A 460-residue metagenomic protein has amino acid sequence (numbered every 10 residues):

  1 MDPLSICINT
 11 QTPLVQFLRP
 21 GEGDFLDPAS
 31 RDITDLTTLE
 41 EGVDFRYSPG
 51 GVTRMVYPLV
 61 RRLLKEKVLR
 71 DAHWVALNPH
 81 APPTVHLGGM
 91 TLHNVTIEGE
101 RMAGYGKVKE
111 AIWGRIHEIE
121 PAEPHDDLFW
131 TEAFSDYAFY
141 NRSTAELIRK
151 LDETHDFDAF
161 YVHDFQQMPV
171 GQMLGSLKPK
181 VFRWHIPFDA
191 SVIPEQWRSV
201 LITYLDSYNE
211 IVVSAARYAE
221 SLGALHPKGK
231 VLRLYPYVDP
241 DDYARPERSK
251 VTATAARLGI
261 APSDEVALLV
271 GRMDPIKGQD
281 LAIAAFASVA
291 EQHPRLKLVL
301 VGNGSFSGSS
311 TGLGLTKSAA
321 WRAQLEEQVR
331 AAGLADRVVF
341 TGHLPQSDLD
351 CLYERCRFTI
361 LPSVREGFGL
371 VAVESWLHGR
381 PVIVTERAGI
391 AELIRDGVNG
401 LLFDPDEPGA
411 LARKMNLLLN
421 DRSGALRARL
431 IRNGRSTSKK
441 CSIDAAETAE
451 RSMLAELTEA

Functional and structural regions predicted by a protein language model:
A261-K277, I283-F286, V299-V301: Conserved donor-binding/catalytic core segment of Leloir-type glycosyltransferases
E265, L426-K440, S452: A short, well-ordered alpha-helix in the C-terminal region of glycosyltransferases
S309-S347: Nucleotide-activated donor-binding/catalytic signature segment of Leloir-type glycosyltransferases, i.e., the conserved
C351-C356: Short alpha-helical donor nucleotide-sugar binding micro-motif in glycosyltransferases
V364: Aromatic "clamp/platform" in nucleotide-sugar-dependent glycosyltransferases that forms part of the donor/acceptor
P381-V384: Short hydrophobic beta-strand element within catalytic cores of glycosyltransferases and related nucleotide-activated
D396-G397, L401-P408, L417-S423: Conserved acidic donor-binding segment of nucleotide-sugar-dependent glycosyltransferases
I443-A460: C-terminal alpha-helical cap of glycosyltransferases
